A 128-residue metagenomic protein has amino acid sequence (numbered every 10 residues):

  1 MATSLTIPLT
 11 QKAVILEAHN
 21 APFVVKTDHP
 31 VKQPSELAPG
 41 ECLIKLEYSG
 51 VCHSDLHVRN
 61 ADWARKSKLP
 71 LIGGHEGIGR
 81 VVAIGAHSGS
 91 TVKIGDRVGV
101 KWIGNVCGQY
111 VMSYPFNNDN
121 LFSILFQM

Functional and structural regions predicted by a protein language model:
M1-P22: Eukaryotic N-terminal low-complexity, Ser/Thr- and Lys/Arg-rich leader segments that predominantly function as
Q11, G40-C42, S54: Change "...and in nucleic-acid phosphodiester-cleaving endonucleases..." to "...and in nucleic-acid processing enzymes
I15-E17, N60, G85, Y114: Residue-level signal for short segments within beta-strands and strand-turn junctions of well-structured beta-sheet
N20-K26, H53-S54: Short N-terminal binding/cap micro-motifs at the start of the first secondary-structure element
K32-S49, D62-V111: Glycine-rich beta-strand-centered segment in the early N-terminal region that forms part of a ligand/cofactor-binding
S54-N60: Cytochrome P450 core scaffold surrounding the K-helix E-X-X-R motif and the conserved "meander" helix-loop region
L56, T91-V92, L121-F122: Short, solvent-exposed secondary-structure boundary/capping segments
W102-M128: Phosphate-binding beta-alpha-beta segment of Rossmann-like dinucleotide-binding domains, i.e., the NAD(P)
